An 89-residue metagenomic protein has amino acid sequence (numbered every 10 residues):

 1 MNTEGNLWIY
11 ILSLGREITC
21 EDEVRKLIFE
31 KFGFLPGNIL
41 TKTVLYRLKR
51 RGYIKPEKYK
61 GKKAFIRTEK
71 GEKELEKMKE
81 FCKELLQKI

Functional and structural regions predicted by a protein language model:
T3-L7: N-terminal positioning helix adjacent to the helix-turn-helix/winged-helix DNA-binding module
W8-S13: Hydrophobic residues on short alpha-helical segments
L14-E23: Short capping segments at the starts of secondary-structure elements
D22-F34: DNA-recognition alpha helix
F34-R50: Short amphipathic alpha-helical interaction segments
K49-K60, I66: Beta-hairpin "wing" of winged helix-turn-helix
F65-E72: Accessory beta->alpha helical hairpin/"wing" motif in late/C-terminal subdomains of nucleic-acid enzymes
K73-I89: Amphipathic alpha-helical dimerization/coiled-coil segments that flank or bridge DNA-binding/regulatory modules
